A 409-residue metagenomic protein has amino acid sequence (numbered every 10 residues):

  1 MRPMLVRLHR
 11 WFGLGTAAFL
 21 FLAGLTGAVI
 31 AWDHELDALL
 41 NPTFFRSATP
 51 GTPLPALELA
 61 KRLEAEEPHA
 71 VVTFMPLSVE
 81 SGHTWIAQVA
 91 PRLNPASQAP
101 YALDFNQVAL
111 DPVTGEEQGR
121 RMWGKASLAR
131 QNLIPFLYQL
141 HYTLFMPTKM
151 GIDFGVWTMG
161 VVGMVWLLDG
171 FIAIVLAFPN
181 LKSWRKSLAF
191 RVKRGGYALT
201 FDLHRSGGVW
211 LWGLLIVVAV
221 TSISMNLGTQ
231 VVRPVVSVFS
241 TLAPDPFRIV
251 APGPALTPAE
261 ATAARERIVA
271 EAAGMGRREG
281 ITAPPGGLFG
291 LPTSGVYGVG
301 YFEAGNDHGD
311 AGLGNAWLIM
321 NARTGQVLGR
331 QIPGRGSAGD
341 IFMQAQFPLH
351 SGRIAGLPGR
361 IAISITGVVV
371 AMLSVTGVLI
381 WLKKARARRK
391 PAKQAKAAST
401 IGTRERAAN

Functional and structural regions predicted by a protein language model:
M1-N409: Conserved histidines in hydrophobic membrane contexts and catalytic metal-binding motifs
